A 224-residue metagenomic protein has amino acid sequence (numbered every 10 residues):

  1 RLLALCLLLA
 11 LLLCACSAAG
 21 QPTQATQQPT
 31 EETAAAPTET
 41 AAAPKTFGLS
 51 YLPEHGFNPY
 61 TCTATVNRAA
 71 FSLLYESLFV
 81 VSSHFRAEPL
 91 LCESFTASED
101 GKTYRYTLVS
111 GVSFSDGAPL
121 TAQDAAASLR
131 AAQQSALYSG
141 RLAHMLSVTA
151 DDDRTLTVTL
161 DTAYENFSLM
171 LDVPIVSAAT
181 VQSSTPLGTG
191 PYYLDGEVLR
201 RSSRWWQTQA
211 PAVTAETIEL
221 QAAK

Functional and structural regions predicted by a protein language model:
R1-L9: Sec-dependent N-terminal signal peptides
L13-A15: C-terminal motif of bacterial Sec signal peptides marking the signal peptidase cleavage site
S17-A25: Bacterial lipoprotein signal-peptidase II cleavage site
P29-G48: N-terminal low-complexity, Pro/Thr/Ser-rich intrinsically disordered segments that act as propeptides or flexible
A43-P53, T103-Y106, A125-S128, L156-V158 (+2 more regions): Short, well-ordered beta-strand elements
G48-E99, R130: N-terminal lobe/hinge region of extracytoplasmic solute-binding protein
E93-A136: Aromatic- and charge-enriched surface segment that lines or borders ligand/interaction sites
T159-A223: Gly/Pro-rich hinge or "lid" segments in bacterial periplasmic/extracellular proteins
